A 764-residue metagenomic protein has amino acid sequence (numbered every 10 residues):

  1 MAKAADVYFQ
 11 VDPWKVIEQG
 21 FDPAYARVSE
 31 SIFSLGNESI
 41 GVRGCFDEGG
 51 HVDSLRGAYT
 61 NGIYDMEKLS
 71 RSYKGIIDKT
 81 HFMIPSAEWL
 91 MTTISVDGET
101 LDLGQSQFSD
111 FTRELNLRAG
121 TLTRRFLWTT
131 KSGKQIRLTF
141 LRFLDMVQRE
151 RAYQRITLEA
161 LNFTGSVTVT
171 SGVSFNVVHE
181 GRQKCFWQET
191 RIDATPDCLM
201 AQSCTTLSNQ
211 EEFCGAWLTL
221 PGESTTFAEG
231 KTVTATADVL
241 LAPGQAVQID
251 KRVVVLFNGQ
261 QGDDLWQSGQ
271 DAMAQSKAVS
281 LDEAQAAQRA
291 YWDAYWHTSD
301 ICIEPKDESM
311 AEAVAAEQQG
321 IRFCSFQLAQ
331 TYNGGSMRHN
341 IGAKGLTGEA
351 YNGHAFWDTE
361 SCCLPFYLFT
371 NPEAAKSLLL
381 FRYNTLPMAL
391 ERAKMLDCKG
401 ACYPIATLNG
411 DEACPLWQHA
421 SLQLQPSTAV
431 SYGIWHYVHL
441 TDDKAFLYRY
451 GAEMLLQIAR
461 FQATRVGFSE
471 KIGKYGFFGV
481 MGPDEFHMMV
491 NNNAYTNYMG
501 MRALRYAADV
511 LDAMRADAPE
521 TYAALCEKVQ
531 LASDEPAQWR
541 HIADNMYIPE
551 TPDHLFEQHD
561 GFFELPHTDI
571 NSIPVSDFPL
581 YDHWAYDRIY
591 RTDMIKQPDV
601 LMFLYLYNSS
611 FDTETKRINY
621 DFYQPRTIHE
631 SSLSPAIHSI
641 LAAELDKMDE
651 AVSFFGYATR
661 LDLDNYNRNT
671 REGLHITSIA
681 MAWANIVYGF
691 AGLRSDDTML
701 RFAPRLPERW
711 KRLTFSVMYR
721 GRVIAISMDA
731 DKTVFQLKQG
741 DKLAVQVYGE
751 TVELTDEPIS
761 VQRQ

Functional and structural regions predicted by a protein language model:
M1-A350, A585-R588: Acidic/polar, glycine-enriched structural segments that form the non-catalytic walls/loops of the carbohydrate-binding
Y25-D53, G57-Y59, C362, N409-G410 (+7 more regions): C-terminal capping/lid segments that line or modulate ligand- or cofactor-binding pockets
D78-K131, R137, T613, R617 (+2 more regions): Non-catalytic C-terminal accessory modules of carbohydrate-active enzymes
F257, T347-A355, A401-R449, R460-R540: The feature captures the catalytic groove of carbohydrate-active enzymes
P305-Q318, G335-S336, F369-L379, V438-E453 (+4 more regions): Structural helix-adjacent loops and short alpha-helical linkers that scaffold large soluble proteins
F323-Q330, F381-M388, E453-R465, R502 (+3 more regions): Alpha-helical scaffold segments in carbohydrate-active enzymes
Y332-T347, E373-Y432, V438, K444-R449 (+4 more regions): Helix-terminus loop motifs that line ligand-binding clefts
A355-N384, D512, L525-R671: Active-site core of glycosidic bond-cleaving carbohydrate-active enzymes
